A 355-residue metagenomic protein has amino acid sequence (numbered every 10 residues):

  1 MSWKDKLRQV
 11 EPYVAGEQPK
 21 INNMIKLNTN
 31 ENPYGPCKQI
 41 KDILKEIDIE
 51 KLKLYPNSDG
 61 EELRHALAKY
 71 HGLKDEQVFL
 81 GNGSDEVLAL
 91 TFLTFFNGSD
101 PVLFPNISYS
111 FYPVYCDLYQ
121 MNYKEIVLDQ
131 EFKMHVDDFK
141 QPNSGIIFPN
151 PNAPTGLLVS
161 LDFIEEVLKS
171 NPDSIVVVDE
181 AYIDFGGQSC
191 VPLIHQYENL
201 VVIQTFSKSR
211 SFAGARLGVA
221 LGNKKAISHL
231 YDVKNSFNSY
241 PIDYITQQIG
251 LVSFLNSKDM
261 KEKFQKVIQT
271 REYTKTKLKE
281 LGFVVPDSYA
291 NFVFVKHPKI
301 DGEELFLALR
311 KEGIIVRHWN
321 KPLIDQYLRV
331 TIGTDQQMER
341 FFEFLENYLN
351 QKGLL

Functional and structural regions predicted by a protein language model:
M1-L54, Q141-P142: N-terminal "arm"/small-domain region of PLP-dependent enzymes with the aminotransferase-like
E61-P101, K299: Phosphate-binding glycine-rich loop
T94-Y115: Conserved PLP-anchoring active-site segment centered on the Schiff-base-forming lysine
K124, D129-D184: Active-site phosphate-binding strand-loop segment of PLP-dependent enzymes
D162, A308-E312, R317, K321-L355: PLP-dependent enzyme catalytic core of the Aspartate aminotransferase-like
N199-K279, F283-P286: PLP-dependent aminotransferase class I/II
I268, E280-E312: Conserved PLP-binding catalytic core of the aspartate aminotransferase-like
